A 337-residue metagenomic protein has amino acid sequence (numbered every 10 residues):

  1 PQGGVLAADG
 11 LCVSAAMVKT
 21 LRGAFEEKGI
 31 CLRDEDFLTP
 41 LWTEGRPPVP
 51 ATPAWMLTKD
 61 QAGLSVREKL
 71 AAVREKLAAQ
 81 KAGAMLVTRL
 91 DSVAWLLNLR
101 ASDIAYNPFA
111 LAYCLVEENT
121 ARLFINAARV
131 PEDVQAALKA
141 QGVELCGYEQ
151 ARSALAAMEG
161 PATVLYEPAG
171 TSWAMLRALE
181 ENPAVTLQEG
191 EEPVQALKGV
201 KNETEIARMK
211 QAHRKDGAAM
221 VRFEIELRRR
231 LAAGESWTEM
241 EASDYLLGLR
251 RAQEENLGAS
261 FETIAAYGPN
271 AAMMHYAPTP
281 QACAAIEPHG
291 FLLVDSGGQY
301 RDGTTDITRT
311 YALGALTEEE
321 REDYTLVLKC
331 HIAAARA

Functional and structural regions predicted by a protein language model:
P1-A337: Active-site neighborhoods and metal-handling regions in enzymes and metal-associated proteins
